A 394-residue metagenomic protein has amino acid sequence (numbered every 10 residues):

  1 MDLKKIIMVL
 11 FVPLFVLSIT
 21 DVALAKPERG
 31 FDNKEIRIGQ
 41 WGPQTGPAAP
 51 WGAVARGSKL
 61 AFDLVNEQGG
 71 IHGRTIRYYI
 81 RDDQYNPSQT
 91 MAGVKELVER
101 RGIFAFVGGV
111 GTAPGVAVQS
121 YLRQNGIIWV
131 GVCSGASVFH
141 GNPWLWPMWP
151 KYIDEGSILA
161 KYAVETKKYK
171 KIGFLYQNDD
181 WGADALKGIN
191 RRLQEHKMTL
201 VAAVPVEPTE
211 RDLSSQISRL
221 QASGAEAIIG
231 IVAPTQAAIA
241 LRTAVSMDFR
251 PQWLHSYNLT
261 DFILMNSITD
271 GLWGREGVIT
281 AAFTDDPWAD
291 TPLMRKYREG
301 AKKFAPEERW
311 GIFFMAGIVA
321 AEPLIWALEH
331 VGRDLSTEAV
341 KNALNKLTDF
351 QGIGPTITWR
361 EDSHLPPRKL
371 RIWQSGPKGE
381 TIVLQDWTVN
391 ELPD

Functional and structural regions predicted by a protein language model:
M1-L10: Bacterial N-terminal signal peptides that target proteins for export
V9-S18: Bacterial N-terminal signal peptides
I19-A25: Sec/Tat signal peptide C-region and signal peptidase I cleavage site
K26-P27, E35, P50-R56, Q68-F139 (+3 more regions): Beta-alpha junction/loop-to-helix N-cap segments that form part of ligand/metal-binding clefts
E28-D32, G39-K59, R81-S88, V110-G111 (+4 more regions): Extracytoplasmic "Venus flytrap"
S88, R100-V204, Q252-I279: Extracytoplasmic ligand/sensor domains, especially the bilobed periplasmic-binding protein
L241-I318, S375-T381, D386-L392: Extracellular/periplasmic periplasmic-binding protein-like sensory domains
K303-F314, I325-T381: Segments of small-molecule ligand-sensing domains
